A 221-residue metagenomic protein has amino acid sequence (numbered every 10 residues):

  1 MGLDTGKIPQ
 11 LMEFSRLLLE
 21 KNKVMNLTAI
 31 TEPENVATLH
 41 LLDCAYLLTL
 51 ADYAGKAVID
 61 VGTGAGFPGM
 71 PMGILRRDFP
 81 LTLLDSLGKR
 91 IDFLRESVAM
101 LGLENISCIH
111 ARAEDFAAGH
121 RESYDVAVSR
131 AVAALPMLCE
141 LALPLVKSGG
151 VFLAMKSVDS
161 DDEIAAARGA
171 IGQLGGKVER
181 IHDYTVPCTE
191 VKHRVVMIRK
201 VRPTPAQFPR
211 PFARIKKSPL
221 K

Functional and structural regions predicted by a protein language model:
M1-L27: N-terminal auxiliary segments of SAM/dcSAM-dependent transferases
K7-M12, L27-Y46: Conserved SAM-binding loop and adjacent beta-strand
N22, V98, R168-I171: Conserved hydrophobic residues forming the short capping helix/wall of the S-adenosyl-L-methionine
E34, L42-A133, C139-E140: Conserved SAM/SAH cofactor-binding pocket of Class I
R90-D92, S160, I164: Short alpha-helix immediately C-terminal to the canonical SAM-binding loop
V132, M155-D159, D183: Short strand-turn motif at the edge of the Rossmann-like AdoMet-binding core
V146-S148: Helix-to-beta-strand junctions that scaffold the AdoMet/dcAdoMet cofactor pocket in Class I SAM-dependent enzymes
A165-K221: SAM/dcSAM-binding transferase cores
